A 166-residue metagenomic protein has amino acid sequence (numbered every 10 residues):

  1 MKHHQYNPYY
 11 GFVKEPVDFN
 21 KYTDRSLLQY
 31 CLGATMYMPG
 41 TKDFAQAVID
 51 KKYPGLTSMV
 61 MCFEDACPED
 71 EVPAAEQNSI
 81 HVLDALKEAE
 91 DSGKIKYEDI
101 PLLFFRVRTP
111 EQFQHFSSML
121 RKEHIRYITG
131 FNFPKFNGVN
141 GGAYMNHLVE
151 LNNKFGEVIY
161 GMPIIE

Functional and structural regions predicted by a protein language model:
M1-E166: Expand to "…catalyze enediolate/carbanion chemistry for C-C bond making/breaking, isomerization, decarboxylation
